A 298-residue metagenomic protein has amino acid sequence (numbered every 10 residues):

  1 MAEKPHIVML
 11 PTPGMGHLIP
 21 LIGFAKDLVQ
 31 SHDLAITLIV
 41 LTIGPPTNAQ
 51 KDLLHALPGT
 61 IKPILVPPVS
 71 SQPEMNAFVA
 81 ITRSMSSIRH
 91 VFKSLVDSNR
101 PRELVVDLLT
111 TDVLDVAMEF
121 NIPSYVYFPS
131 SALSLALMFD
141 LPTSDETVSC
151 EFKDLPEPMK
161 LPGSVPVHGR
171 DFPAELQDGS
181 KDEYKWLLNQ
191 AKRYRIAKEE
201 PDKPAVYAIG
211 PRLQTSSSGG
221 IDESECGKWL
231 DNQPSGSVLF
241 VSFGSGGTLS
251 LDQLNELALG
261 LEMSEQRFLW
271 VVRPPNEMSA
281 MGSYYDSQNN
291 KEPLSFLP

Functional and structural regions predicted by a protein language model:
M1-P298: Glycosyltransferase specificity loop/lid
